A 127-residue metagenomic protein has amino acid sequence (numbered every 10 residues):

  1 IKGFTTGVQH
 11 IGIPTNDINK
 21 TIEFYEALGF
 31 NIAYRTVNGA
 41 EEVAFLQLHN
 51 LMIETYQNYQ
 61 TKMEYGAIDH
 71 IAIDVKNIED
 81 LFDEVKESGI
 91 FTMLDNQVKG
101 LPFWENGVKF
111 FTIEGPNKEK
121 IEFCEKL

Functional and structural regions predicted by a protein language model:
I1-K2, D83-L127: Vicinal oxygen chelate
I1-N19, I68-I71, C124-L127: N-terminal beta-strand motif that seeds the catalytic metal site of vicinal oxygen chelate
I13-M52: Core segments of cupin and vicinal oxygen chelate
D17-I18, V75-E79: Helix N-cap motif at beta-to-alpha junctions
T21-F24, L81-V85: Hydrophobic side chains in well-ordered alpha-helices
E42-A44, D69, G107-F111: Short beta-strand micro-motifs in enzyme catalytic cores
K62-E64, F103-W104: Short glycine/serine/proline-enriched coil/turn segments at secondary-structure junctions
